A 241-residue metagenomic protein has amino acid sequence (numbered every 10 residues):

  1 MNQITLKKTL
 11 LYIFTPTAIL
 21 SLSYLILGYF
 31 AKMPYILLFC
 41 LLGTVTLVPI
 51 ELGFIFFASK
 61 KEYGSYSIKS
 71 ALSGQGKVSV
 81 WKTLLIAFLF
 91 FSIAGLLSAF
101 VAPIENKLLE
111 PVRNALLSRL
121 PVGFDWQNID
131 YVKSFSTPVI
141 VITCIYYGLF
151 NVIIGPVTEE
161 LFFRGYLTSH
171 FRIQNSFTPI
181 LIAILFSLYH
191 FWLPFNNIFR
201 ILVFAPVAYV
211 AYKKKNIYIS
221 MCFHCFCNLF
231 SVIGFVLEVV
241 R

Functional and structural regions predicted by a protein language model:
M1-A99, I104, L108, V112 (+1 more regions): N-terminal, membrane-interfacial amphipathic/helix-forming hydrophobic leader that caps and precedes the first
L10, L120-P121, F171: A short, ordered amphipathic alpha-helix with a cationic face
S92, V132-R241: Transmembrane helix-loop-helix hairpins at the membrane interface of multi-pass integral membrane proteins
K107-I140: Membrane-interface interhelical connector segments
